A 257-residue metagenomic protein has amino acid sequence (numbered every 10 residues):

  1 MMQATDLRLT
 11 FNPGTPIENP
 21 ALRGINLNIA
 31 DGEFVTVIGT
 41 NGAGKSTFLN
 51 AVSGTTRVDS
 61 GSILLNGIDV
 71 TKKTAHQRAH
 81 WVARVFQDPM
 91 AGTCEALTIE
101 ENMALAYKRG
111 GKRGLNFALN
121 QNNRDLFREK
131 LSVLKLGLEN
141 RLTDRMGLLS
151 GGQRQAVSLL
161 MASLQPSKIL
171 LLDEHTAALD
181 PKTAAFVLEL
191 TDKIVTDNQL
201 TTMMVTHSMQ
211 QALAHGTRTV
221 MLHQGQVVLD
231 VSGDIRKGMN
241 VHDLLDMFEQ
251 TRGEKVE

Functional and structural regions predicted by a protein language model:
M1, T10-G24, T74: A short, flexible loop at the N-terminus of ABC-type nucleotide-binding domains that lies
T15, N19, D69-A83, A91 (+3 more regions): ABC ATPase NBD coupling module
I38-T40: The feature captures the beta-strand-to-loop junction immediately N-terminal to the Walker
S53: Helix-to-loop junction immediately C-terminal to a conserved catalytic motif
G61-I68, L229-V231: Conserved ABC transporter NBD signature motif
A162-S163: ABC ATPase C-loop
T206-H207: H-loop/switch region of ABC-family ATPase nucleotide-binding domains
Q226-Q250: Conserved beta-strand-loop-alpha-helix hinge in the C-terminal portion of ABC ATPase nucleotide-binding domains
